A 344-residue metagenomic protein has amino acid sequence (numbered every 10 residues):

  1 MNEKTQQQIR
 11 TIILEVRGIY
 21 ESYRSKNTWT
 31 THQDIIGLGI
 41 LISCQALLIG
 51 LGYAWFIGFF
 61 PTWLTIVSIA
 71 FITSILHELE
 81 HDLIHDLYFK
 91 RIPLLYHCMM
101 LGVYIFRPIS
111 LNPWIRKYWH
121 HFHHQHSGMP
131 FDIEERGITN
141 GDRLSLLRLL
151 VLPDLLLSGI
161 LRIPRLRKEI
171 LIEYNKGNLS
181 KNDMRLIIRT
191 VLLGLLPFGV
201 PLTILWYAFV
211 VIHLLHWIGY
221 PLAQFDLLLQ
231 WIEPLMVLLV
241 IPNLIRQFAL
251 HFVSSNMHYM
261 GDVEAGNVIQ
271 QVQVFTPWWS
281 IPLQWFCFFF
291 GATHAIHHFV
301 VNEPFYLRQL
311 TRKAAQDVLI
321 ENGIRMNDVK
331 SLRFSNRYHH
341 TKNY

Functional and structural regions predicted by a protein language model:
M1-I75, L79, I105-V240, N302-Y344: Non-catalytic, topology-defining segments of multipass membrane proteins
L64-T65, A70-I72, Q247-A249, F286-F288: Short hydrophobic "helix-edge" motifs at membrane interfaces and signal-peptide entry regions
F71-H85, N112, R162, L239-N267: Transmembrane alpha-helical segments that form the membrane-embedded catalytic/substrate-channel core of multi-pass
L76-D86, R116-M129, F252-D262, F290-P304: Histidine-centered catalytic micro-motifs
L79-M99, F131-I138: Aspartate-rich (DDxxD/NDxxD/DxxxD) Mg2+/diphosphate-binding motifs and their adjoining helix-loop segments
M100-R107, Q271-F288, I324-N327: Cytosolic juxtamembrane regulatory segments of multi-pass membrane proteins
D183-I188, N267-W278: Membrane-helix boundary/juxtamembrane motif in polytopic membrane proteins
G261-V272, Q316-V318: Polar-ligand-bearing catalytic/cofactor-coordination segments of membrane-embedded or membrane-tethered inner-membrane
